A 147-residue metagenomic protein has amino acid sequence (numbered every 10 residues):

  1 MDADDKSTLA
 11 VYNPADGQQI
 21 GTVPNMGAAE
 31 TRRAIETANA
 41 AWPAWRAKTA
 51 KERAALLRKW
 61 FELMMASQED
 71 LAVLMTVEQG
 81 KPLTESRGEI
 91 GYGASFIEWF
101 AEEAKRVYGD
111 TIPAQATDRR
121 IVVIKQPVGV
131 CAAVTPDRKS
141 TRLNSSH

Functional and structural regions predicted by a protein language model:
M1, V23, T111-I112: Short clusters of hydrophobic/aromatic residues that line enzyme substrate/ligand-binding pockets
M1-D16: Hydrophobic face of amphipathic alpha-helices that form TPR/SEL1-like repeat modules and related alpha-solenoid
K6, A72, A94, V128-G129: Structural motif
I20-Y108, D118: Glycine-rich loop-to-alpha-helix module at the N-terminal edge of alpha/beta enzyme cores
D110-S145: Conserved small-residue-rich beta-alpha loop and adjacent elements that most often cradle the phosphate/pyrophosphate
